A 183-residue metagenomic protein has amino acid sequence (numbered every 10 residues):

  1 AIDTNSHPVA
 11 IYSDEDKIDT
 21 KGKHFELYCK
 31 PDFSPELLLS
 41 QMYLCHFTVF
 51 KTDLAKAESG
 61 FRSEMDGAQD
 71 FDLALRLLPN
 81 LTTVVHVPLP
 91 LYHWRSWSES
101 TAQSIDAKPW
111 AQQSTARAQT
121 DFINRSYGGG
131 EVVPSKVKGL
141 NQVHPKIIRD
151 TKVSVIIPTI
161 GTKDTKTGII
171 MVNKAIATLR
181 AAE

Functional and structural regions predicted by a protein language model:
A1-F25, D53, L81, R95-W97: Conserved donor NDP-sugar-binding/catalytic core segment of glycosyltransferases
T4, K174-E183: Short, acidic, metal-binding catalytic loop of nucleotide-sugar glycosyltransferases
H7, S63-M65, L75-R95, E99 (+2 more regions): Catalytic donor-sugar/metal-binding loop of nucleotide-sugar-dependent glycosyltransferases
S13, Y43-K51, F61-R62, A68: A conserved catalytic-core signature of glycosyltransferases
I18, H24-D53: A recurrent flexible, glycine/aromatic-enriched loop bordering the glycosyltransferase active site that acts as
E58-L75, W110: Donor nucleotide-sugar recognition loop
D72, K152-I156: Cell-envelope/extracellular polymer assembly enzymes that use nucleotide-activated donors
T159-K174: Active-site beta-to-alpha loop of glycosyltransferases that engages the nucleotide-sugar donor
